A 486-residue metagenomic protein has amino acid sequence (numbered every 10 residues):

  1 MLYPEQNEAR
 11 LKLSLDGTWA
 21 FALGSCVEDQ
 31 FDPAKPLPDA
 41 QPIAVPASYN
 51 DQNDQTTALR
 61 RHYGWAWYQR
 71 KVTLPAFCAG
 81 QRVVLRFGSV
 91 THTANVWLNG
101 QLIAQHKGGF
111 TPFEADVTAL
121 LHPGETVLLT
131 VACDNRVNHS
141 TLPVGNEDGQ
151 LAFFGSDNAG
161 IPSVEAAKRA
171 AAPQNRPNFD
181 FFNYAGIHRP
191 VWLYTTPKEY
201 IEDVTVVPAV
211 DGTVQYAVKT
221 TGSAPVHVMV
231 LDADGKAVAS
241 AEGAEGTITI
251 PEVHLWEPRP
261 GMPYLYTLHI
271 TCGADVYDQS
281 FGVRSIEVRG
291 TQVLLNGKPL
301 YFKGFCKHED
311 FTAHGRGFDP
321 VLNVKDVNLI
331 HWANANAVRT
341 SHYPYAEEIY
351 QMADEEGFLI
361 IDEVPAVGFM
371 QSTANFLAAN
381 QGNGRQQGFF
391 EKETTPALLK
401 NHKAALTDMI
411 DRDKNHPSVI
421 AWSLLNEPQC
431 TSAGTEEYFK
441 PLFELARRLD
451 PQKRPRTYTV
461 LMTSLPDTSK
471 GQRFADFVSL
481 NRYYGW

Functional and structural regions predicted by a protein language model:
M1-M352, E356-I360, A405, I420-A421 (+3 more regions): Secreted/periplasmic carbohydrate-active enzymes, especially glycoside hydrolases
A217, V327-L329, A337-W486: Substrate-binding/catalytic cleft of secreted carbohydrate-active enzymes, primarily glycoside hydrolases
